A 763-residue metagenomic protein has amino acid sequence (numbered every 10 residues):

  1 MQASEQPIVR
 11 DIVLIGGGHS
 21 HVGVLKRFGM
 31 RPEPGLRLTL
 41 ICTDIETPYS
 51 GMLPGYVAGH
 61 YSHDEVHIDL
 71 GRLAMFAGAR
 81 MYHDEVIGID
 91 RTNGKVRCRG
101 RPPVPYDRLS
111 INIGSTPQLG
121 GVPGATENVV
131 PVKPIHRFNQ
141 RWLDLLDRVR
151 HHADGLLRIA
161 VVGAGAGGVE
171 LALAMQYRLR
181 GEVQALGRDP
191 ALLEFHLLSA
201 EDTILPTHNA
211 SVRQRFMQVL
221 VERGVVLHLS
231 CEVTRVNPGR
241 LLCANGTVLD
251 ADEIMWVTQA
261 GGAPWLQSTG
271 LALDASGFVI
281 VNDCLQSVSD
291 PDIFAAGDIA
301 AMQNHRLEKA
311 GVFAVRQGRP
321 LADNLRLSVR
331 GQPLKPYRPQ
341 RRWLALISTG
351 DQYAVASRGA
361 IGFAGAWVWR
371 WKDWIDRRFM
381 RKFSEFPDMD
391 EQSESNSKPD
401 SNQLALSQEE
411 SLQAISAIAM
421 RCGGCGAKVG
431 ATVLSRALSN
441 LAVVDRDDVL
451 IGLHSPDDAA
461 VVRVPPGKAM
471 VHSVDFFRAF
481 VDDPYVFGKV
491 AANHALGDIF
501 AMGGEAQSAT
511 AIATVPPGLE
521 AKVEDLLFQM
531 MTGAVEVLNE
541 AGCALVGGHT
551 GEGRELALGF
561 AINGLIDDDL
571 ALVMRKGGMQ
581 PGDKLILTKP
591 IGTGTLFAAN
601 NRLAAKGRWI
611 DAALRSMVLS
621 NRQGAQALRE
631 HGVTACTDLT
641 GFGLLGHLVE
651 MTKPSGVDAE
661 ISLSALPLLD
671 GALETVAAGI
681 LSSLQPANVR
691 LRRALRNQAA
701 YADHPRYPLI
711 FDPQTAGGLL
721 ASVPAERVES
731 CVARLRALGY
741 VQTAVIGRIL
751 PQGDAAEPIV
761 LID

Functional and structural regions predicted by a protein language model:
Q2-R80, V169-H208: Beta1-alpha1 glycine-rich phosphate/pyrophosphate-binding loop at the start of Rossmann-like nucleotide-binding domains
Q2-V9, G78-A160, G187-R188, M255: FAD-binding core/adjacent interface of flavoenzyme oxidoreductases
I8, D351-E410: C-terminal auxiliary extensions adjacent to catalytic cores
M81-G88, Y177-D283: A Rossmann-like FAD-binding core segment of flavoenzymes
E127-G155, R240, V248-V315, D323: FAD-site-proximal beta/loop scaffold in flavoenzymes
G277-F294, R338, A354-A360, A460-V462: FAD-binding beta-loop-beta segment adjacent to the flavin cofactor pocket
I299-T349: A conserved FAD-binding loop/helix module that cradles the flavin
L404-D763: Helix-biased detector of long, well-ordered alpha-helical tracts
